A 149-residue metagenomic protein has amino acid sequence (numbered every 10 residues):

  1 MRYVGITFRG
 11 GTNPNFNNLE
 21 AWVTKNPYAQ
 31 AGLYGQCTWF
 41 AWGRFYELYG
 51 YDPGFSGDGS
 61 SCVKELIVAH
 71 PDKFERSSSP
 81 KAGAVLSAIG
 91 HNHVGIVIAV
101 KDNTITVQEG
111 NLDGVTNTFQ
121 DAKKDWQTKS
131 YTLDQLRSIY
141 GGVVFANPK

Functional and structural regions predicted by a protein language model:
M1-E109: Secreted/periplasmic proteins that engage bacterial cell-wall peptidoglycan
Y3-F16, I98-K149: Aromatic- and glycine-rich peptidoglycan recognition patches
